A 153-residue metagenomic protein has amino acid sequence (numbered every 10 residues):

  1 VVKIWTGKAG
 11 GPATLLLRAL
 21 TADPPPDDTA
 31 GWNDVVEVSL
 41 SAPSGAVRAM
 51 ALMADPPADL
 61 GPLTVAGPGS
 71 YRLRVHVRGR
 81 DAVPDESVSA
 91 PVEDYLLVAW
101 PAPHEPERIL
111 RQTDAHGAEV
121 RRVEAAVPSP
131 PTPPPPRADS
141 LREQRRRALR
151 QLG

Functional and structural regions predicted by a protein language model:
V1-N33: N-terminal "first-domain core" detector
V2, L15, V47, Y71 (+1 more regions): A broad, low-specificity signal marking well-ordered, structured residues that form hydrophobic/aromatic
W5, R18-L20, M50, R74 (+1 more regions): Residues in well-ordered beta-strands of folded domains
A9, A22, A54, A102-H104: Conserved beta-strand elements of beta-rich interaction domains across eukaryotes, especially beta-propellers
A19-T21, T29-W32, A54-P56, V77-D81: Short amphipathic alpha-helical surface micro-motifs
D28-G67: Extended, solvent-exposed segments with strong compositional bias
A58-G153: Acidic, proline/glycine-rich low-complexity IDRs
